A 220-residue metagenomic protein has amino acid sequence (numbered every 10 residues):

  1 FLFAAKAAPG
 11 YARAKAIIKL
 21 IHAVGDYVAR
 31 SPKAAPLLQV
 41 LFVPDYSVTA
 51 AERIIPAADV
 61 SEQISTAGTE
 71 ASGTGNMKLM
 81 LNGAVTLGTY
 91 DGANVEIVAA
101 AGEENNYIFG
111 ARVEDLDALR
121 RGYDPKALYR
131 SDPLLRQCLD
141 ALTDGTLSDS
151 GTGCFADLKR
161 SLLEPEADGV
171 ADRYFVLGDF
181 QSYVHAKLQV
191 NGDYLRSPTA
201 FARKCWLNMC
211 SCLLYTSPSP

Functional and structural regions predicted by a protein language model:
F1-A51: Long, K/E/R/D-enriched contiguous segments that form extended
F3-A8, F42-V48, S65-G68, G83-T86 (+2 more regions): Short, flexible loop/turn elements at secondary-structure junctions
A29-R30, T49-E52, T74-N76, C210-S211: Generic recognition of flexible, low-complexity loop/linker segments
P36, S61-E62: Short, basic, glycine/proline-bearing loop/turn elements
P56-A57, I64-R203, M209: Catalytic binding pocket for nucleotide-activated donors in carbohydrate/polymer assembly enzymes
Y215-P220: Conserved small/polar residues in nucleotide/adenosyl-binding loops
